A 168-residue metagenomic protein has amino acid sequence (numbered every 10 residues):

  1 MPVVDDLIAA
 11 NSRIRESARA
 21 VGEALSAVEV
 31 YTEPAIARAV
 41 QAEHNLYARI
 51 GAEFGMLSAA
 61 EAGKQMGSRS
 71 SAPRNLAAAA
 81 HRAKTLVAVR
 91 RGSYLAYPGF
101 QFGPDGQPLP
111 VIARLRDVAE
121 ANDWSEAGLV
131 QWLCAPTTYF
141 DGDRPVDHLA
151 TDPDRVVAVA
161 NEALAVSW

Functional and structural regions predicted by a protein language model:
M1-W168: Non-transmembrane "mature" sequence context
